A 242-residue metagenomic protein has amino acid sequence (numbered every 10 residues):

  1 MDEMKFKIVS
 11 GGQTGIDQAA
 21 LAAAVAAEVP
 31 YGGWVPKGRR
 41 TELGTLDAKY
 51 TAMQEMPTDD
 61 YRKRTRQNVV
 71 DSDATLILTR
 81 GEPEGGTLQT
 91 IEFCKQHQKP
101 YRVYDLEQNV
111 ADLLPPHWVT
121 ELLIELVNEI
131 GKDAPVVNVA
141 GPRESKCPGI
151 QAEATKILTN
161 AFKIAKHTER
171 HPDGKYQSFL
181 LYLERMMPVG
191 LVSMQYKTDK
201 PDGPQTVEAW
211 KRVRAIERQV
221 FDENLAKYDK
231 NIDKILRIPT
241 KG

Functional and structural regions predicted by a protein language model:
D2-V136, R143, P148-F162: Acidic/glycine-enriched connector segments
E3, R185-M186, S193: Residue-level detector of intrinsically disordered terminal segments
K156-G174: Charged phosphate-binding loop/patch that engages nucleotide di/tri-phosphates or the phosphate backbone of nucleic
F179-E184: N-terminal acidic leader/helix
R185, V207, V213-R214, L225 (+1 more regions): Heptad-repeat amphipathic alpha-helical coiled-coil interaction surface used for oligomerization/assembly
G190-V220: Acidic, low-complexity, intrinsically disordered interaction modules
